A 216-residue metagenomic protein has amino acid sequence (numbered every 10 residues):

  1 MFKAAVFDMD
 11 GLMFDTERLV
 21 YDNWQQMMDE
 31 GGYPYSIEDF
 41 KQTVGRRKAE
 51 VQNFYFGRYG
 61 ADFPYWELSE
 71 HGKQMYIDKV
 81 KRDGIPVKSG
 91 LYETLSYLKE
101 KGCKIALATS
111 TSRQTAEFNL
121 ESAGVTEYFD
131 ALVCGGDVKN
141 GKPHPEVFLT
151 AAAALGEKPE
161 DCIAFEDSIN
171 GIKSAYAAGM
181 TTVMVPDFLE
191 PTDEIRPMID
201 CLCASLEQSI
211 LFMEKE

Functional and structural regions predicted by a protein language model:
M1-K3, S96-K99, S112-E216: Asp-based, Mg2+/Mn2+-dependent phosphohydrolase catalytic module
M1-Q42: Active-site neighborhood of HAD-like aspartate-dependent phosphohydrolases
M13, V87, I105, N140 (+1 more regions): Conserved SAM-binding loop
L19, R46-R47, P86-G90, T111 (+2 more regions): Short beta->alpha linker loops
V20, W24, M28, K48-Y55 (+2 more regions): Hydrophobic alpha-helical core bundles mediating ligand binding, dimerization, or RNAP-core interactions
M27-Y59, Y65: Alpha-helical substrate-recognition element adjacent to the catalytic core
E30, Y55-Y92, K101: Metal-dependent phosphoesterase signature
P34, K104, T181: Residue-level detector of anion-binding/catalytic polar loops
